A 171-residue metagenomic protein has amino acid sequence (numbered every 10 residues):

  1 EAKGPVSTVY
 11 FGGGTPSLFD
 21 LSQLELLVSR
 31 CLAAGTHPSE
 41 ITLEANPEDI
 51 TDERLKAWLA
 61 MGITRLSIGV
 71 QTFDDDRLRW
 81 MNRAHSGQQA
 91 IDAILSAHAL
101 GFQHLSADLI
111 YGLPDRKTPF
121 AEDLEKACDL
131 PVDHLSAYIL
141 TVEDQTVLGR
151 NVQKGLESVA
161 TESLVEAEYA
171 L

Functional and structural regions predicted by a protein language model:
E1-L171: C-terminal scaffold of the Radical SAM
